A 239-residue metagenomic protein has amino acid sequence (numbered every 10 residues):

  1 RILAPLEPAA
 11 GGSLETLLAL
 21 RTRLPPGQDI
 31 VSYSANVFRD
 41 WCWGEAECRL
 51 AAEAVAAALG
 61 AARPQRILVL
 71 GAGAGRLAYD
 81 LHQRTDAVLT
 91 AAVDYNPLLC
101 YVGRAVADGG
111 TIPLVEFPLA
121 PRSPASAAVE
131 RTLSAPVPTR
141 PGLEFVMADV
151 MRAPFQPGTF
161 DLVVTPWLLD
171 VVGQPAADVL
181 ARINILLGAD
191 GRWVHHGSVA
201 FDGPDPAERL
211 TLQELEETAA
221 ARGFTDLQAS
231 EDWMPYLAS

Functional and structural regions predicted by a protein language model:
R1-L59: Conserved Class I S-adenosyl-L-methionine-dependent methyltransferase catalytic core
R63-G73, A91: Conserved class I S-adenosyl-L-methionine
A74-A87: Conserved SAM-binding loop of SAM-dependent methyltransferases across substrates and taxa, primarily the Class I
A107-R152: S-adenosyl-L-methionine
A148-V163: A short acidic, Gly/Pro-enriched loop at the edge of an enzyme's catalytic core that lines a small-molecule cofactor
D161-Q174: A short SAM/SAH-binding and catalytic strip from SAM-dependent methyltransferases
A177-A189: A short glycine-rich, Lys/Arg-flanked "PGG" loop and its adjoining helix->strand segment in the class I
D190-V199: Conserved beta-strand signature within the Rossmann-like core of class I S-adenosyl-L-methionine
